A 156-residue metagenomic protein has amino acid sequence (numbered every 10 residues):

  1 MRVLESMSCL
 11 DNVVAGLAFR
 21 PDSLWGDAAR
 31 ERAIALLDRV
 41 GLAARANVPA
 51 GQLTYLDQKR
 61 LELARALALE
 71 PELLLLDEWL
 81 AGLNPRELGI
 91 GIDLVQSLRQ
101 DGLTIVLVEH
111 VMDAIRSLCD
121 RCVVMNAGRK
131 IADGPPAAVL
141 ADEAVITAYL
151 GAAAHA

Functional and structural regions predicted by a protein language model:
V3-A28, R39, A152-A153: ABC-type ATPase nucleotide-binding domains, specifically the catalytic core motifs of the NBD
V14, G26-R45, P49, D93-Q96: Conserved ABC ATPase "signature" region
E70: Conserved catalytic motifs of ABC-family nucleotide-binding domains
L74-E78: Catalytic Walker B motif of ABC-type/P-loop ATPase nucleotide-binding domains
E109-H110: H-loop/switch region of ABC-family ATPase nucleotide-binding domains
I115-S117: A short, surface-exposed alpha-helical micro-motif characterized by mixed small hydrophobic and charged/polar residues
